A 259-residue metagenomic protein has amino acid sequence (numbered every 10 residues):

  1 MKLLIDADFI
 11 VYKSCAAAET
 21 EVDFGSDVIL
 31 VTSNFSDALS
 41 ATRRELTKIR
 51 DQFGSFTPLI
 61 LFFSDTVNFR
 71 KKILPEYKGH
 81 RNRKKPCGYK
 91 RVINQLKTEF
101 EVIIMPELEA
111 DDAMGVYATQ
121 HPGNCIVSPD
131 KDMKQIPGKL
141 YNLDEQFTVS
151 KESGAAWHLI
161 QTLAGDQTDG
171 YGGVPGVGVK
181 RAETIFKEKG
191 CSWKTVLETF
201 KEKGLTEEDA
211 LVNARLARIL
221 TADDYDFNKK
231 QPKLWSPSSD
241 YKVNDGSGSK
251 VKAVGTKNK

Functional and structural regions predicted by a protein language model:
M1, E21, G178, N258-K259: Intrinsic structural disorder
M1-N94: Domain-level signal for Mg2+-assisted phosphodiester chemistry and nucleotide/NA-binding surfaces in nucleic-acid
V28-L30, S55-F56, G79-N258: Extended two-metal-dependent nuclease catalytic cores across DNA- and RNA-processing enzymes
